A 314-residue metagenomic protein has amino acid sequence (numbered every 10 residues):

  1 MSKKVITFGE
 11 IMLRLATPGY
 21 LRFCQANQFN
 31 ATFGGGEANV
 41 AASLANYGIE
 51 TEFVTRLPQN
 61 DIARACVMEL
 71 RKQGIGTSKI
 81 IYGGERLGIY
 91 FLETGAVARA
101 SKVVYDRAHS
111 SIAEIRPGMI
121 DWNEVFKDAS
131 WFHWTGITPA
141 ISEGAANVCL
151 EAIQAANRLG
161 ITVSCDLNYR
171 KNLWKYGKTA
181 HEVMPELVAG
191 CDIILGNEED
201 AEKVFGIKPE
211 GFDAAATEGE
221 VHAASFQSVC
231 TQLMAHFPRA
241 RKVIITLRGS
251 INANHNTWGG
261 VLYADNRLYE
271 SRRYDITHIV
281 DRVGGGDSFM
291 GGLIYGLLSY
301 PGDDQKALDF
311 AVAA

Functional and structural regions predicted by a protein language model:
M1-R22: Positively charged, low-complexity intrinsically disordered leader regions
R22-V40: Short catalytic helix/loop segments, enriched in acidic residues and glycine and frequently bearing histidine
T32, N39-T51, G296-Y300: Alpha-helix C-terminal capping segments
E50-I137: Conserved N-terminal subdomain of the carbohydrate kinase-like
M119, A146-E151, G177-P185: Charged helix-capping and loop-helix junction motifs
A155-T162, F237-R241: A short helix->loop->beta-strand "cap" motif at the edges of active sites that frequently abuts
L173-N266: Conserved phosphate/ATP/ADP-binding segment of small-molecule kinases
A253, Y269-A314: Conserved post-catalytic alpha-helical subdomain immediately downstream of the catalytic base and nucleotide-binding
